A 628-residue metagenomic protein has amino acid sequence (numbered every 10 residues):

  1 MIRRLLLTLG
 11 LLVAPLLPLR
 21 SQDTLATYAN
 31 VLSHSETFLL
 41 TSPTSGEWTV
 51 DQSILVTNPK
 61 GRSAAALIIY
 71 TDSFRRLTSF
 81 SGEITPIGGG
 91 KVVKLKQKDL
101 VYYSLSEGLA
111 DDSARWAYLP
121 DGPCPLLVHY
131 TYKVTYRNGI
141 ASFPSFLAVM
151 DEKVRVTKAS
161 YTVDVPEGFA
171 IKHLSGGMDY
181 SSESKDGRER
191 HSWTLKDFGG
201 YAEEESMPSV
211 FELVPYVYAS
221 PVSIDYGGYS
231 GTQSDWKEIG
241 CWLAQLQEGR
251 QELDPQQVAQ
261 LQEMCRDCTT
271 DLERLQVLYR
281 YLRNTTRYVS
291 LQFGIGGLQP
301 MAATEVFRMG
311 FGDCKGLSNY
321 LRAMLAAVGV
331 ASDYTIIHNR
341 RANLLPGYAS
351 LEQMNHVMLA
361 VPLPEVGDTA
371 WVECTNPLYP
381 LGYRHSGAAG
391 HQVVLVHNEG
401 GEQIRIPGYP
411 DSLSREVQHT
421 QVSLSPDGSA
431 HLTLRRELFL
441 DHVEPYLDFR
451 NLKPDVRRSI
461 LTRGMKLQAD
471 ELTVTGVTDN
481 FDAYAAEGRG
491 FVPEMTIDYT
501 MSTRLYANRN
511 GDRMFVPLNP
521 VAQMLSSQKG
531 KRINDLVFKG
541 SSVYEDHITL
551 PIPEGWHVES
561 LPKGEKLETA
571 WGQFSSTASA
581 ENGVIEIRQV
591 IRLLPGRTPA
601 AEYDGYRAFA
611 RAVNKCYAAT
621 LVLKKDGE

Functional and structural regions predicted by a protein language model:
M1-T24: Bacterial Sec-dependent N-terminal signal peptides
Q22-E628: A sensor for short, sequence-defined functional sites
